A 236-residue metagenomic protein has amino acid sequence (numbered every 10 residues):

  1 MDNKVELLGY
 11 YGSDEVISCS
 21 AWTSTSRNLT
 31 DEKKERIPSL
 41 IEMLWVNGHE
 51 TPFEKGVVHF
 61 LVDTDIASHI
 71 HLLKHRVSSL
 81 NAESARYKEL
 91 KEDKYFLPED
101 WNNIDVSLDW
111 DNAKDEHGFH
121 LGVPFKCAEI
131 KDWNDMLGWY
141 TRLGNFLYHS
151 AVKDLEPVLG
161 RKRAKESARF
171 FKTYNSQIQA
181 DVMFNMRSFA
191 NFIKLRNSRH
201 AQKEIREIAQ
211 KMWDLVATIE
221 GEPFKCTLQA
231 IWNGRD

Functional and structural regions predicted by a protein language model:
M1-D236: Family-specific signature for flavin-dependent thymidylate synthase
